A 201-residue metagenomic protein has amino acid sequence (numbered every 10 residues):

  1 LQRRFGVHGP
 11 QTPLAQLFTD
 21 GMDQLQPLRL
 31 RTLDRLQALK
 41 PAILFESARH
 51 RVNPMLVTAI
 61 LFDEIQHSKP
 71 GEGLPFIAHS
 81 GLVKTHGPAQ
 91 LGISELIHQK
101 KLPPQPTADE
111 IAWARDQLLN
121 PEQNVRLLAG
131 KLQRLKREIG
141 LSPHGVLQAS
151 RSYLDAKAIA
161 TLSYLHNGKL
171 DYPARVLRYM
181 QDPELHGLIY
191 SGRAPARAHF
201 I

Functional and structural regions predicted by a protein language model:
L1-I201: Catalytic glycan-binding domains that act on GlcNAc-containing polysaccharides
